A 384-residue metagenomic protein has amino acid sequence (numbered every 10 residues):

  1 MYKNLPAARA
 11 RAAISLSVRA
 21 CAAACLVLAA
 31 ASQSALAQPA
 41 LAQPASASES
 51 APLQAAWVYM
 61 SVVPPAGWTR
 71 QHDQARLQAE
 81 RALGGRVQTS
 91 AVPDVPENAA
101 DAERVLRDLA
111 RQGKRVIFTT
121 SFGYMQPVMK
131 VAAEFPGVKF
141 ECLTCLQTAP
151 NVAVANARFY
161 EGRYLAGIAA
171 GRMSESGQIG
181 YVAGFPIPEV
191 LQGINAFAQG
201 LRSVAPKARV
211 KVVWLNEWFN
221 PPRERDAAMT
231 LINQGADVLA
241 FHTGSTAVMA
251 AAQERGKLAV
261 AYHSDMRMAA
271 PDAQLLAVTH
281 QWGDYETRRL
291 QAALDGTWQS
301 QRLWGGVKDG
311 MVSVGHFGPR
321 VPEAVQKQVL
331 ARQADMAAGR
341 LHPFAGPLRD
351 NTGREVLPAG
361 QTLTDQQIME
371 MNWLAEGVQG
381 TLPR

Functional and structural regions predicted by a protein language model:
M1-S15: N-terminal secretory signal peptides that target proteins for export/translocation
L5-R9, L28-A31, E49-A51: Intrinsically disordered low-complexity regions specifically enriched for long asparagine
A8-A10, V18, Q43, A331: Short, intrinsically disordered low-complexity segments
A10-A12, A20, S34: Hydrophobic alpha-helical segments, especially transmembrane helices and their immediate juxtamembrane helical caps
S17-S32: Bacterial N-terminal signal peptides
S32-A45: Signal peptide processing junction and immediate N-terminal pro/mature segment of secreted/exported proteins
Q43-R384: A residue-level marker of the well-folded mature domains of exported/periplasmic proteins
